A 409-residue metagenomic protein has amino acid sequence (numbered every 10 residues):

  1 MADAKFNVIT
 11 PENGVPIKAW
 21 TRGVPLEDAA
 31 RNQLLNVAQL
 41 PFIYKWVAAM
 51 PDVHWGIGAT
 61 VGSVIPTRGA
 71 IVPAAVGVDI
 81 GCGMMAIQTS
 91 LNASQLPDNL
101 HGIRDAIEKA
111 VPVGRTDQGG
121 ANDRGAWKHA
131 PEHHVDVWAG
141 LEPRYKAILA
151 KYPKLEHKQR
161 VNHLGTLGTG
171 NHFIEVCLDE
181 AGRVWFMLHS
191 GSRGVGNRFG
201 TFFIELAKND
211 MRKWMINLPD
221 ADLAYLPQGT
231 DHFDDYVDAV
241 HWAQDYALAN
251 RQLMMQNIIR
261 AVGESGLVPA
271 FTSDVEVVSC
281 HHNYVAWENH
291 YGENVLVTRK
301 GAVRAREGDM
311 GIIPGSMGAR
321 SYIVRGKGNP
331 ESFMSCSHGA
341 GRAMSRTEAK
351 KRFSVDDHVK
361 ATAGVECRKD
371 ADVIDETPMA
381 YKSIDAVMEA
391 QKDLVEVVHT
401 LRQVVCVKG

Functional and structural regions predicted by a protein language model:
A2-Q33, F42-V47, I57-V61, I71-P73 (+3 more regions): Domain-length cofactor-binding catalytic modules of enzymes
W55-M85: Active-site cofactor/substrate anionic-group-binding motifs, chiefly glycine- and Lys/Arg-rich phosphate-binding loops
R68-G69, S90-N92, K327: Short loop segments at secondary-structure junctions
G83-G120, A126-W127: Compact, glycine/acidic-enriched structural inserts
